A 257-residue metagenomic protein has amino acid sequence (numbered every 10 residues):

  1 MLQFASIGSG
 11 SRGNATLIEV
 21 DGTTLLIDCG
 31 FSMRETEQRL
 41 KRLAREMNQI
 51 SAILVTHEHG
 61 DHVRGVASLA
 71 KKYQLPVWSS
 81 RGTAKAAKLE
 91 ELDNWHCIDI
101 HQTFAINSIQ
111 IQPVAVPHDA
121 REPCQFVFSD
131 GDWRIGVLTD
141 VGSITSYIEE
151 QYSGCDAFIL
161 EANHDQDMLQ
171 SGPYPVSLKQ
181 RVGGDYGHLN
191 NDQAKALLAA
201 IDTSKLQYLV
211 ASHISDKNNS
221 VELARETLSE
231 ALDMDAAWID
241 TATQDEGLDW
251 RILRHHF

Functional and structural regions predicted by a protein language model:
M1-L43, C124-D140, A157: Conserved beta-strand hairpin/beta-sheet module of binuclear metal-dependent hydrolase folds, prominently
A5-A15, T56-V66, A70, A84 (+1 more regions): Structured catalytic core of nucleotide-sugar glycosyltransferases
G8-S9, C29-F31, E58, V116-D119 (+3 more regions): Active-site metal-binding loops of divalent metal-dependent hydrolases
I27-G30, I50-E58, W78-R81, G136-T139 (+3 more regions): Active-site neighborhood of phospho(di)ester-bond hydrolases with catalytic His/Asp-centered motifs
R34-S79: Active-site metal-binding motif and surrounding structural segment of the metallo-beta-lactamase
H59-V63, A84-A86, A120-R121, I144-S146 (+2 more regions): Active-site environment of divalent metal-dependent phosphoester hydrolases
S79-W133: Metallo-beta-lactamase
S146-T243: Cap/insert and terminal regions of metallo-dependent hydrolase folds
